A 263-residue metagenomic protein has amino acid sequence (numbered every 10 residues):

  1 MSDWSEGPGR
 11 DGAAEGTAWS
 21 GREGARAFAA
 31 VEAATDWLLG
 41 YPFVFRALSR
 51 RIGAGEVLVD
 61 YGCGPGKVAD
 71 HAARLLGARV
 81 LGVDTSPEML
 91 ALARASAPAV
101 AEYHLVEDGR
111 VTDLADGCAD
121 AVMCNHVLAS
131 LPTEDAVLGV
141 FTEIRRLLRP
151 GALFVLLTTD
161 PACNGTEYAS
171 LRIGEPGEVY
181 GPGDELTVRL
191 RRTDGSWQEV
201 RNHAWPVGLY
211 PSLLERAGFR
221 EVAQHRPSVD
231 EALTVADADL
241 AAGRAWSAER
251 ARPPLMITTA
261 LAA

Functional and structural regions predicted by a protein language model:
M1-G53, K67, H71: Conserved class I S-adenosyl-L-methionine
V57, A152-L153: Short glycine-centered segments of the SAM/dcSAM-binding site in methyltransferase folds
V59, P65-V111: Class I SAM-dependent methyltransferase SAM/SAH-binding core
T112-V122: A short acidic, Gly/Pro-enriched loop at the edge of an enzyme's catalytic core that lines a small-molecule cofactor
A121-D135: A short SAM/SAH-binding and catalytic strip from SAM-dependent methyltransferases
L138-P150: A short glycine-rich, Lys/Arg-flanked "PGG" loop and its adjoining helix->strand segment in the class I
V155-E215: SAM-dependent methyltransferase
A217-A263: C-terminal lobe and adjacent flexible extensions of AdoMet/dcAdoMet transferase-like proteins
